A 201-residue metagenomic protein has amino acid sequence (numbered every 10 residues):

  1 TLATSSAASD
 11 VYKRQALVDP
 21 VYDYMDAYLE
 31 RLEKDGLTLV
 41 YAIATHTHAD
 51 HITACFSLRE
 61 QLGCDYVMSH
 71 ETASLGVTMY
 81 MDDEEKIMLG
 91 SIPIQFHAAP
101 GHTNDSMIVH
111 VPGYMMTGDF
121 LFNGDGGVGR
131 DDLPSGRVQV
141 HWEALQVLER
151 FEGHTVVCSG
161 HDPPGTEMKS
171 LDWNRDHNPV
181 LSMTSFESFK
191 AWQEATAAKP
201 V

Functional and structural regions predicted by a protein language model:
T1, V21, R137-H141: A conditional alpha-helix N-cap/helix-loop micro-motif detector
T1-A8, Y12: Single conserved hydrophobic/aromatic residue that forms the stacking wall/gate of nucleotide- or nucleobase-binding
A3, T53, S135-G136: Residue-level signal for the nucleotide or nucleotide-sugar donor/cofactor binding architecture
S5, K34-G36, F151: Alpha-helix termination/capping residues and helix-transition junctions
R14, V21-F96, D176, V180: Active-site HxH/HxHxD metal-binding segment of metal-dependent hydrolases
L17-P20, V40-H48, V67-H70, A99-G101 (+3 more regions): Active-site neighborhood of phospho(di)ester-bond hydrolases with catalytic His/Asp-centered motifs
K86-V111, R150: Core dinuclear metal-dependent hydrolase active-site scaffold
N104-K199: Metallo-beta-lactamase
